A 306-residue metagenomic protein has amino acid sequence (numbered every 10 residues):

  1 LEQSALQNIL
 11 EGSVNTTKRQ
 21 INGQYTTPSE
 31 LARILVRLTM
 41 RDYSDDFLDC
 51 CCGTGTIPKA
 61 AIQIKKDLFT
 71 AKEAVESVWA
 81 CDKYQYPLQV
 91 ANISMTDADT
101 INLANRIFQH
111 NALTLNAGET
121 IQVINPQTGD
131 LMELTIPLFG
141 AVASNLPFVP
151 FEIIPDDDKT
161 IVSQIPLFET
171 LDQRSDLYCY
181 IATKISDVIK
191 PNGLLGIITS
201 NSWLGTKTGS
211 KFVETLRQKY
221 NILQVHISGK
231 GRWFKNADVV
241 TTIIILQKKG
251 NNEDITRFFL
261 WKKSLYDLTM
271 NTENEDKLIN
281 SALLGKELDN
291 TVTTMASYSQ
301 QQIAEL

Functional and structural regions predicted by a protein language model:
L1-V90, S94, N116, T120 (+1 more regions): Class I S-adenosyl-L-methionine
A5, V14, K18-R19, L48 (+8 more regions): A near-ubiquitous, low-amplitude feature marking generic local secondary-structure context
Q20-I21, N102, I107-F108, S228-G229: Residue-level signal for pocket-adjacent positions within structured domains
T26-L31, C52, Q85-Q89, T100 (+2 more regions): Signature of N6-adenine DNA methyltransferases within the class I
D42, I64, L68, A98-I101 (+2 more regions): Alpha-helix C-cap/termination motif
D45-D46, E73-W79, L103-R106, G140 (+1 more regions): Residue-level recognition of the N-termini of beta-strands and the immediately preceding loop/turn
M95-T128: S-adenosyl-L-methionine
